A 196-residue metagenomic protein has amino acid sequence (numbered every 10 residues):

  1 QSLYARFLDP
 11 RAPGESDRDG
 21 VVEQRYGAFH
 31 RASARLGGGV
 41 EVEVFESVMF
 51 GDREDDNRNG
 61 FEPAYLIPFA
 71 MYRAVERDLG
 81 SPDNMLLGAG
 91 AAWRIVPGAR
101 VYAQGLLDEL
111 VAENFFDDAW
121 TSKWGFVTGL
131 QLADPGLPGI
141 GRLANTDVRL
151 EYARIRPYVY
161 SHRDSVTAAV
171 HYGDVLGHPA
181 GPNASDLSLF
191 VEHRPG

Functional and structural regions predicted by a protein language model:
Q1-R194: Signature for the C-terminal beta-barrel architecture of outer-membrane proteins
